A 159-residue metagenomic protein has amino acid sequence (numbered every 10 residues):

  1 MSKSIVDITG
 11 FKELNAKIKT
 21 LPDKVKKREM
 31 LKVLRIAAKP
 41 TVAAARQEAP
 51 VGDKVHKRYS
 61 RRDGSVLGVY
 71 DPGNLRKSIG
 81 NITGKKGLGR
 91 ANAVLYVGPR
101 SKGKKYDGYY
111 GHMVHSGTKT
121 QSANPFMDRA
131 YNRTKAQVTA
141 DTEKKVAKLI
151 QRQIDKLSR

Functional and structural regions predicted by a protein language model:
M1-D7: Short Lys/Arg-rich basic patches
S4, A16, T20, K24-T120 (+2 more regions): Short, low-complexity, charged/polar segments at coil/turn and helix-coil boundaries
G10-F11: Small-xxx-small helix-packing motif
M30-R35, Y131, K135, T139: Amphipathic, non-transmembrane alpha-helical scaffold segments
V114-T118, Y131, T142: Short leucine-rich amphipathic alpha-helical surface patches
S122-T134: A short acidic/glycine-rich loop-to-helix N-cap element
R133-R159: Protruding loop/beta-arch "assembly-hinge" segments enriched in small, turn-prone residues
